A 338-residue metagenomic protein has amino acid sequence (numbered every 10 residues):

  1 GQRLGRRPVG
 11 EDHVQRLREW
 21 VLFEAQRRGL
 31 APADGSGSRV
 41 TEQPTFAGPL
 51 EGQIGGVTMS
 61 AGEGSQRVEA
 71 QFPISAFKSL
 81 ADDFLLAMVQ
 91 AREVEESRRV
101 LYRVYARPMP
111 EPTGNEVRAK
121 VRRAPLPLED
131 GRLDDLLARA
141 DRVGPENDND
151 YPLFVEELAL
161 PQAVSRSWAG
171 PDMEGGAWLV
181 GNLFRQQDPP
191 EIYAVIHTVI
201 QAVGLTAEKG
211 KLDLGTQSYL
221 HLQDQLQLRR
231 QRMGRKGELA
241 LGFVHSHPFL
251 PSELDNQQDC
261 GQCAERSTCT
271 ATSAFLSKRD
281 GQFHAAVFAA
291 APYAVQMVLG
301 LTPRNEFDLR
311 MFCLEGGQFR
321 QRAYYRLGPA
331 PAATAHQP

Functional and structural regions predicted by a protein language model:
G1-A240, P248-P338: Conserved beta-strand-loop surface patch within small alpha/beta domains used for substrate/adaptor or ligand engagement
